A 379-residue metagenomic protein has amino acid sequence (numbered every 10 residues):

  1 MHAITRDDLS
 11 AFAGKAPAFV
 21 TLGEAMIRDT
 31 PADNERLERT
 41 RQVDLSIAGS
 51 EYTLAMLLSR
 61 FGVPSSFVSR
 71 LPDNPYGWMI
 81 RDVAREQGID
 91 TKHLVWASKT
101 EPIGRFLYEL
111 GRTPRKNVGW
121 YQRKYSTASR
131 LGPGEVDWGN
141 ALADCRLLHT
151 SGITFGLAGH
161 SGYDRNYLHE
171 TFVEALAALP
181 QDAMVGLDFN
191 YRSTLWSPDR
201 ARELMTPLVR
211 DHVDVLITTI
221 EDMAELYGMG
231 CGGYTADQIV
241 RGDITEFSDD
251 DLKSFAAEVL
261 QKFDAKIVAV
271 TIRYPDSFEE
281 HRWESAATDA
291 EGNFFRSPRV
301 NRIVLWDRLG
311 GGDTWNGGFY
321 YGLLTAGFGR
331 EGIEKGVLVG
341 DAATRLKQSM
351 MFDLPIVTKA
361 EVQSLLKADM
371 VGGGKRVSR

Functional and structural regions predicted by a protein language model:
M1-T21, R85-E86, Y108-F295, N301 (+3 more regions): Ribokinase/PfkB-type carbohydrate-kinase core domain
H2-K92, F106, G111-V118, A128-G134 (+2 more regions): Glycine-rich phosphate/adenosyl-contacting loop at the front of the ribokinase-like
I27, D73, Y191, D222 (+1 more regions): Short, glycine/acidic-enriched loop or turn micro-motifs at the edges of active sites
M56-L57, V63, L305-I333: Short, small-residue alpha-helix embedded
T91-L94, A269-V270: A short linear hydrophobic-aromatic micro-motif
H93-P102: A short, structured active-site edge motif that brings together acidic residues
